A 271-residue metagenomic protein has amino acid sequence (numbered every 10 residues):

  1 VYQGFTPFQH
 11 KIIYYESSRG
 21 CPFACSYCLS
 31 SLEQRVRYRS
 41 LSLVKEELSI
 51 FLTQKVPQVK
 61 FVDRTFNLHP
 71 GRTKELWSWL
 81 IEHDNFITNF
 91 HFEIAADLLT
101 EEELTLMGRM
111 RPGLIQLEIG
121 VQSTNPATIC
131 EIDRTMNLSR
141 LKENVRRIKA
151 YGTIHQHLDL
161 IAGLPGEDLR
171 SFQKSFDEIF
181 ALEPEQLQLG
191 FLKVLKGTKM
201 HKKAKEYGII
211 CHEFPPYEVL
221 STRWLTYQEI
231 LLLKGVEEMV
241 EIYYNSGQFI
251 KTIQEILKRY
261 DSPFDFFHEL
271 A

Functional and structural regions predicted by a protein language model:
Y2-A150: Radical SAM [4Fe-4S] cluster-binding motif and immediate context
Q9-K11, E213-P216, F264: Generic structural motif recognizing short loop/turn segments at the entrances and edges of beta-strands
K45, L52-V62, I87-E93, M107 (+3 more regions): Conserved C-terminal portion of the radical SAM core fold that forms the substrate/S-adenosylmethionine-binding
P263-A271: Terminal or standalone catalytic/regulatory effector modules within metabolic enzymes and repeat proteins
